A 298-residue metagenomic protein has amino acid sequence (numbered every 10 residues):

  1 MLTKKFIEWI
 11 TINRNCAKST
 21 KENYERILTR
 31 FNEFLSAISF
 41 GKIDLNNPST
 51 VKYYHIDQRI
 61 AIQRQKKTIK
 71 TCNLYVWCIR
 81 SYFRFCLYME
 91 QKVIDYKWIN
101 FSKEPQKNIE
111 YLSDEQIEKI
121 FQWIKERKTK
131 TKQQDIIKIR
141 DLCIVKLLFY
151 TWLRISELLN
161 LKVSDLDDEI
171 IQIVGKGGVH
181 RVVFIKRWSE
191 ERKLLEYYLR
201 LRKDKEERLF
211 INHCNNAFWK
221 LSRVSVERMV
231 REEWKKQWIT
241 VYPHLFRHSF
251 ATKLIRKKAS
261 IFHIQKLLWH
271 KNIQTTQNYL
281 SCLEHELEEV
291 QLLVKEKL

Functional and structural regions predicted by a protein language model:
M1-L298: Conserved catalytic core of the tyrosine transesterase superfamily
